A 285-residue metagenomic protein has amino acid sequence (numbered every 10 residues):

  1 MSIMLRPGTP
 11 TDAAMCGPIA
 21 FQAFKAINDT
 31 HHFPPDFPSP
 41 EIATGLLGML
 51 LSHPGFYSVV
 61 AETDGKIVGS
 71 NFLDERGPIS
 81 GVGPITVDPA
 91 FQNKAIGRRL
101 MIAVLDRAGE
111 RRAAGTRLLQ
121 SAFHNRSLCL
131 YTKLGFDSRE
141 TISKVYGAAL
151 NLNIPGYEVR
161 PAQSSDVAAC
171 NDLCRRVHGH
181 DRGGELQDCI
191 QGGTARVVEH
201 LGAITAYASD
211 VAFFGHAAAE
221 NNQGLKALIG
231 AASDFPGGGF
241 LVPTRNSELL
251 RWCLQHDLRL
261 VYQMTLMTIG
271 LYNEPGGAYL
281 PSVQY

Functional and structural regions predicted by a protein language model:
S2-I3, P10, P54-S58, E62-D64 (+6 more regions): Intrinsically disordered, low-complexity, positively biased terminal segments
L5-G8, A13-N28, D36-S52, Y57-V60 (+6 more regions): Ligand-binding pocket scaffold of soluble enzyme catalytic domains
F21-L46, V167-D188: Conserved GNAT-fold acetyl-CoA-binding loop/helix
P78, R117-S121, D137-L150, L260-Y272: Conserved catalytic-core motifs of GNAT/GCN5-like acyltransferases
